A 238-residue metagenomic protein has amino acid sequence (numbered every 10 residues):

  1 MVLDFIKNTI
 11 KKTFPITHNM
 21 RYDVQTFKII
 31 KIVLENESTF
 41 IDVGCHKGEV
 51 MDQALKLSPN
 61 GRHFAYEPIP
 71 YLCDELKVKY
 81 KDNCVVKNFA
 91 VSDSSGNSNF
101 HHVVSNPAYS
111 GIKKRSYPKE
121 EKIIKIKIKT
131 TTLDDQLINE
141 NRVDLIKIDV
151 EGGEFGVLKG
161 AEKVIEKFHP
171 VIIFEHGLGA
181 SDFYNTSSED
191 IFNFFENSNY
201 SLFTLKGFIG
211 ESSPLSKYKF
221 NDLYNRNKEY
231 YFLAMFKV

Functional and structural regions predicted by a protein language model:
M1-V238: Phosphate/nucleotide-binding beta-alpha loop and adjacent structural elements of enzyme active sites
